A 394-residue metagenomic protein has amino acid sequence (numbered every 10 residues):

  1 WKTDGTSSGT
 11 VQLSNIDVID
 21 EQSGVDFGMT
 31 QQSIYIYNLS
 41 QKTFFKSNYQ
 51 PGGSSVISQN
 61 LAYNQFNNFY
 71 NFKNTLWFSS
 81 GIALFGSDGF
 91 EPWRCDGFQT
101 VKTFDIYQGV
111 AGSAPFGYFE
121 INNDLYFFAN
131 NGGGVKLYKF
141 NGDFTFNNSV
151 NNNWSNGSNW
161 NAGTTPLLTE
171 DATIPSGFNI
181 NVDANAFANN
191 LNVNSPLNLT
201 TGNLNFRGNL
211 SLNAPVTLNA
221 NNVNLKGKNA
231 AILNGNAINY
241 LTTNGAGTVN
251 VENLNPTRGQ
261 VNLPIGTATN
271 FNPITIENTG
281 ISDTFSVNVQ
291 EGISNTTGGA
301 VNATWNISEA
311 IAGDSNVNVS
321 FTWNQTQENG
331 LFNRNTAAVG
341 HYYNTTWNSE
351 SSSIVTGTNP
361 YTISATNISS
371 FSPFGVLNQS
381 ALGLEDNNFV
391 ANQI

Functional and structural regions predicted by a protein language model:
W1-G142: Feature 14080 marks short, conserved micro-sites in well-ordered regions that are central to protein function
S7, T30, P166-L168, G313 (+1 more regions): A short, polar/charged loop/turn motif at coil->beta-strand junctions and beta-hairpin connectors
N15, F140-T145, G375-I394: Residue-level detector of functionally pivotal "anchor" positions at catalytic/ligand-binding pockets or at interdomain
I16-V18, F66, P115, D183 (+4 more regions): A broad structural signal for short, well-ordered beta-strand segments within beta-sheet-rich domains
T103, I180, L384: Short clusters of hydrophobic/aromatic residues that line enzyme substrate/ligand-binding pockets
D143-G357, Y361-V376: Extracellular beta-sheet-rich ligand-binding/adhesion modules
